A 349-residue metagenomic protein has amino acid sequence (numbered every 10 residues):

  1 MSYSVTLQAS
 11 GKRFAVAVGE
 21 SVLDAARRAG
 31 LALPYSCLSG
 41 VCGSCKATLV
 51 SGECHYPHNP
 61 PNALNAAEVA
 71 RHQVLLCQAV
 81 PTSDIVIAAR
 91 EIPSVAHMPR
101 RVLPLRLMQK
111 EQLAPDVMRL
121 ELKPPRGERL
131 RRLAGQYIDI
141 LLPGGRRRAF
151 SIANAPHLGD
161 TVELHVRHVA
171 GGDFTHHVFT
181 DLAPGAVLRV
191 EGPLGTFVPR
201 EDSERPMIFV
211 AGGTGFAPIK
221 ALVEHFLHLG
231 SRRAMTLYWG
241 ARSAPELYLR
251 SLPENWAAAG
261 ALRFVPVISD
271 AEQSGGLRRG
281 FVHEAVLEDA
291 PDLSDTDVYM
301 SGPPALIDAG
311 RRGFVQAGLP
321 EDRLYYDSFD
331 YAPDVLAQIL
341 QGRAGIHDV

Functional and structural regions predicted by a protein language model:
M1-I85, A234-V349: Reductase modules of NAD(P)H-dependent flavoproteins
V50-E53, R90-I92, P143, P193: Short, surface-exposed secondary-structure boundary micro-motifs
V74-H97, A186-V190: Short, structured interface segments
P99-V187, E204, A241-S243, V267-A271: Ferredoxin-reductase
G135, G215, P303: Short, conserved phosphate/pyrophosphate- and ester-handling motifs at nucleotide-, phospho-/glycolipid
G192-E204: A short, basic/flexible loop-to-alpha-helix module at the beginning of a structural domain
V198, M207-V210, T214-H228: Phosphate-binding glycine-rich loops and their immediate beta-loop-alpha structural context
